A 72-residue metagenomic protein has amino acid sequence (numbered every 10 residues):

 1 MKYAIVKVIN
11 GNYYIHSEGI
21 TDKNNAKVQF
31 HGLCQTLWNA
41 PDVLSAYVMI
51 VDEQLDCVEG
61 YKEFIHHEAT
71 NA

Functional and structural regions predicted by a protein language model:
M1-I15, V43: Short aromatic-glycine-(Arg/Gly/Cys) micro-motifs in beta-strand/loop hairpins
Y3, K23, V58-E59: Glycine-centered signal
K7, E18-I20, W38, L55: Functionally constrained cores in energy, signaling, and assembly domains
N12, I20-Y47: A short, charged, amphipathic alpha-helix used as a generic interaction element across diverse proteins
N12-S17, D56-G60: Surface-exposed loop/edge segments in extracytoplasmic proteins
S17-I20, E63-I65: Solvent-exposed serine/threonine-rich low-complexity stretches and specific carbohydrate-binding patches
C34-A72: Short, mixed-charge low-complexity intrinsically disordered segments
